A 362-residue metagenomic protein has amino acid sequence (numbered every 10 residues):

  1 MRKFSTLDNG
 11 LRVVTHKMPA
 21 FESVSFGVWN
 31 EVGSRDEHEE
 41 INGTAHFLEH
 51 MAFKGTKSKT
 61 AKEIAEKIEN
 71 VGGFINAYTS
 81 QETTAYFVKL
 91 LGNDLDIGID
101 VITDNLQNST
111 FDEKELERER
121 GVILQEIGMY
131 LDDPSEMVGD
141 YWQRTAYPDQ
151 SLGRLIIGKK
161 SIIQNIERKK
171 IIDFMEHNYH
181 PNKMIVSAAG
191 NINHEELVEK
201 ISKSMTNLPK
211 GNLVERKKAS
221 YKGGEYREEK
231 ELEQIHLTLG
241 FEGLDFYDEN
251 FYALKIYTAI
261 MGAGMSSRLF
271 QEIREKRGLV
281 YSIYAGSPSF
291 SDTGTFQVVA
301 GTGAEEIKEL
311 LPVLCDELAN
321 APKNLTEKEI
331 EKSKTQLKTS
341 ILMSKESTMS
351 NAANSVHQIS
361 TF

Functional and structural regions predicted by a protein language model:
M1-N9: Short, Gly/Pro- and small/polar-rich lid/capping loops
F4-S5, H16-A20, A77: Short secondary-structure boundary/capping segments within folded domains
T6, I64-R216, R227-E228, T238 (+4 more regions): Charge-rich, well-structured scaffold segments of protease-associated domains
G10, K17-I68, W142, Y179 (+2 more regions): Active/ligand-binding-proximal structured segments within catalytic/core domains that scaffold catalytic residues
P19-F21, S80, L232-E233: Short strand-connecting beta-turns/loops that link adjacent beta-strands
S25-V28, L237-F241: Active-site-flanking beta-strand signature of metal-NTP-handling nucleotidyl enzymes and homologous cyclase-like
H46, H50, H194, H236: Histidine-centered active-site/metal-ligand motif
R216-K222, E272: Catalytic cores of enzymes that engage adenine nucleotides and/or redox cofactors via long glycine-rich, Lys/Arg/His
